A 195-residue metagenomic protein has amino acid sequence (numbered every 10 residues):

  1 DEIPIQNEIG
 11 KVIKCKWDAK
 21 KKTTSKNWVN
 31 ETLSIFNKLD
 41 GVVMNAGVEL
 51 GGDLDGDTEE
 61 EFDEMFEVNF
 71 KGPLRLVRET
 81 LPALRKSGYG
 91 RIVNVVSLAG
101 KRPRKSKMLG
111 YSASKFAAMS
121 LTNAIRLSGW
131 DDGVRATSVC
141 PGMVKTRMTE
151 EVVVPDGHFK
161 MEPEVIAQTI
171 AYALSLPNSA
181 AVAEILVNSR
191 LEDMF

Functional and structural regions predicted by a protein language model:
N7-K21: Rossmann-fold cofactor-recognition segment
D53-L54, T58-F66: Substrate-binding pocket helix/loop in short-chain dehydrogenase/reductase
D57, P103-S112, A124, V153: Active-site loop-to-helix junction immediately N-terminal to the catalytic Tyr of the SDR YXXXK motif in Rossmann-fold
V77, S114: Active-site helix of classical SDR
S97: Residue(s) in the substrate-gating loop at a strand-loop-helix junction that position the organic substrate next
R102, A124-V134: Active-site-adjacent segment of SDR/Rossmann-fold oxidoreductases
D131-V134, S138, P155-F195: C-terminal helical subdomain
